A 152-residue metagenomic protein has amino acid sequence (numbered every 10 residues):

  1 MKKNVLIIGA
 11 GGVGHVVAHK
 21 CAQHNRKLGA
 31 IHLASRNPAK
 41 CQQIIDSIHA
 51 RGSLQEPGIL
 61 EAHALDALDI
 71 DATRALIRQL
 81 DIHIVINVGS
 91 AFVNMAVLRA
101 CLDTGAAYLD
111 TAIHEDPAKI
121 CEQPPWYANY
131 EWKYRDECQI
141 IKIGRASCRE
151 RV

Functional and structural regions predicted by a protein language model:
V13-V16: Hydrophobic/small residue at the entry helix of a nucleotide-binding pocket
R36-K40: Helix N-cap at the beta1-alpha1 junction of Rossmann-like dinucleotide-binding domains, i.e., the first residues
R51-D69: Rossmann-fold cofactor-recognition segment
L65-D81, V93: Conserved Rossmann-fold cofactor-binding substructure of NAD(P)-dependent oxidoreductases
A67, I84-M95, G105: N-terminal glycine-rich "phosphate-gripper" loop used for MgATP/nucleotide binding and carboxylate activation
D103, A112-G144: Rossmann-fold NAD(P)-binding glycine/threonine-rich loop
I143-V152: Residue-level detector of conserved catalytic or cofactor/ligand-binding positions in enzyme active sites
